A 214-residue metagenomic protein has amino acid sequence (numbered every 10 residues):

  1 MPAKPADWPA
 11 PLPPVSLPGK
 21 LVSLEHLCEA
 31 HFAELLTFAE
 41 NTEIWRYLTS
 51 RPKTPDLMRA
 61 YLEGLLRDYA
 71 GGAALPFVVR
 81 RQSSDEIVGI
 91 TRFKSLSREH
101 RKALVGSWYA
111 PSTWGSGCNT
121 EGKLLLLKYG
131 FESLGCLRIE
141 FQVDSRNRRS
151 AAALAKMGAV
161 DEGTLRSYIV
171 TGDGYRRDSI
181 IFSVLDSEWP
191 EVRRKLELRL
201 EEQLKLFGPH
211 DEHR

Functional and structural regions predicted by a protein language model:
M1-S116, Y129, I169, D173-H210: GNAT-family acyltransferases
L104, R138, R149, K156: Amphipathic alpha-helical recognition patches that constitute DNA-binding helices
S116-G130, A152: Conserved acetyl-CoA-binding loop-helix of GNAT-fold acetyltransferases
E132-Q142: Conserved GNAT acetyl-CoA-binding A-motif
F141-A151: Conserved beta-strand-loop-alpha-helix junction that forms the acyl-donor binding cleft
Q142, V160-G174: Conserved catalytic-core motifs of GNAT/GCN5-like acyltransferases
